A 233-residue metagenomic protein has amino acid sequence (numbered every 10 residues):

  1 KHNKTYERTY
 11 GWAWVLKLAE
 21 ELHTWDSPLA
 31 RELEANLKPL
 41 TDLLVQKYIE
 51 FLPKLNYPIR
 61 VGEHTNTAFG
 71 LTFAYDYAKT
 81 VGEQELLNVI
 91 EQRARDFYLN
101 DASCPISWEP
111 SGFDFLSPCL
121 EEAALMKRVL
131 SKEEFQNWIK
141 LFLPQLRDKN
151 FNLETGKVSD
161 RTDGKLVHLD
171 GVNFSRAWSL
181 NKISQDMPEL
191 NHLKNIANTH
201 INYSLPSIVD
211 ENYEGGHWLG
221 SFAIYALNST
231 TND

Functional and structural regions predicted by a protein language model:
K1-A13, K54-T67, C104-C119, V158-N173 (+2 more regions): Solvent-exposed loop and edge beta-strand segments that line ligand/cofactor-binding and catalytic clefts
K1-A78: Extended ligand-binding groove/face enriched in aromatic
E7-H23, T65-K79, D114-R128, D170-K182 (+1 more regions): Well-ordered alpha-helical segments within folded domains of soluble proteins
R8, R31, R60, R93-R95 (+4 more regions): Arginine residue identity/basic-tract feature
E20-H23, S27, I49, P53 (+5 more regions): Hydrophobic/aromatic-lined pockets within catalytic cores
W25, R128-D233: Terminal, non-catalytic domain-edge segments
P28-F51, E83-D101, E134-R147, E189-S207: Extended, well-ordered alpha-helical scaffold segments
L44-E122: Loop-centered beta-sheet repeat module
